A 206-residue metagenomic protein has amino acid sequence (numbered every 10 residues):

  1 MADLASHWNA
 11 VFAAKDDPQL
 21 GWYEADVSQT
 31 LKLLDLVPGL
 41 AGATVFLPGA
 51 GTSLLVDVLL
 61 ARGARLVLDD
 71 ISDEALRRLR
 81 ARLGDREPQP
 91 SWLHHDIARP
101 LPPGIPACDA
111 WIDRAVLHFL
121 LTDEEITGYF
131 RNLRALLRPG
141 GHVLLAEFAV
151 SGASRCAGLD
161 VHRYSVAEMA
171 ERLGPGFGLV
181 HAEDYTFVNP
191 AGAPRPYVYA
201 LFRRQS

Functional and structural regions predicted by a protein language model:
M1-P106, D123-S206: Class I (Rossmann-like) S-adenosyl-L-methionine-dependent methyltransferase catalytic domain, capturing the SAM-binding
D109: Conserved acidic residues
I112: A conserved beta-strand element that flanks and buttresses the S-adenosyl-L-methionine
A115-F119: Short catalytic micro-motifs in class I SAM-dependent methyltransferases
